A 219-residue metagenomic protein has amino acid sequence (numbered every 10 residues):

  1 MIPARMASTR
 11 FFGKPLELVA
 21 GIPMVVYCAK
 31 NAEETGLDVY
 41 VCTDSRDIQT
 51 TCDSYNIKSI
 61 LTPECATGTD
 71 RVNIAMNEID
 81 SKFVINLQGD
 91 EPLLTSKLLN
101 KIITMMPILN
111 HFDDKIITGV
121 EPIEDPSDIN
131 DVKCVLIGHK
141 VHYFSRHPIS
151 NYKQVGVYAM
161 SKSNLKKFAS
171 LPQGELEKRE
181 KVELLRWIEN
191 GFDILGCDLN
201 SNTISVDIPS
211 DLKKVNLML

Functional and structural regions predicted by a protein language model:
M1-T43: N-terminal glycine-rich phosphate-binding loop and ensuing alpha1 helix
L16, C134-L136, G196: A structural signal for short hydrophobic beta-strand segments in well-ordered beta-sheet cores
G36, S81, L109-I116, F192: Short, high-confidence coil segments that cap the C-terminus of an alpha-helix and link into the following beta-strand
D38, K58, G191-L195: Residue-level detector of anion-binding/catalytic polar loops
Y40, R46-T104: Short phosphate-binding loop-to-helix
T95-G174: Conserved core of the sugar-phosphate nucleotidyltransferase
K153-L219: Conserved alpha/beta core of the MobA/IspD/sugar-nucleotide pyrophosphorylase nucleotidyltransferase superfamily
